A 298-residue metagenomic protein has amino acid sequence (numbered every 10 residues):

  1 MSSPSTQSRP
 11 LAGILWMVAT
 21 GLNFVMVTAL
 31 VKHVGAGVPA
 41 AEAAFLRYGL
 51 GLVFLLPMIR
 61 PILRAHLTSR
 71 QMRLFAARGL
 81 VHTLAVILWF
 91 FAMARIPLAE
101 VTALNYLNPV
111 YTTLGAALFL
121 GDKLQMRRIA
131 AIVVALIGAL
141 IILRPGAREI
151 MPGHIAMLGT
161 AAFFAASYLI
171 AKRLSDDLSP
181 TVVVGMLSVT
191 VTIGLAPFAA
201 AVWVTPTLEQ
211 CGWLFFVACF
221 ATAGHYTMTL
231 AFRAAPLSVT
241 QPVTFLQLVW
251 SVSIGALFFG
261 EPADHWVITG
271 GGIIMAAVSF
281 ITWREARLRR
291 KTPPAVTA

Functional and structural regions predicted by a protein language model:
M1-A19, L52-A77, M126, V189-F216 (+2 more regions): Membrane-interface interhelical linkers
A19-M26, L30, A76-F91, G159-I170 (+2 more regions): Hydrophobic alpha-helical transmembrane segments of multi-pass membrane transport proteins, especially secondary
A29-K32, A40, L55, A147-P206 (+2 more regions): Transmembrane alpha-helical segments that form core, pore/gating elements of small-molecule transporters/exporters
V38-G51, F90-P109, I150-F163, T207-T222 (+1 more regions): Structural signature of hydrophobic alpha-helical transmembrane segments
F91, N108-A130, V249-I268: C-terminal transmembrane-helix exit sites in multi-pass transporters
T102-L107, L174-V189, H225-A256: Helix-helix packing/entry segments at the starts of transmembrane helices
R127-L143, T160, F164, W266-E285: Hydrophobic transmembrane alpha-helices of multi-pass small-molecule transport proteins
L246-A298: C-terminal-most transmembrane helix of multi-pass membrane proteins
